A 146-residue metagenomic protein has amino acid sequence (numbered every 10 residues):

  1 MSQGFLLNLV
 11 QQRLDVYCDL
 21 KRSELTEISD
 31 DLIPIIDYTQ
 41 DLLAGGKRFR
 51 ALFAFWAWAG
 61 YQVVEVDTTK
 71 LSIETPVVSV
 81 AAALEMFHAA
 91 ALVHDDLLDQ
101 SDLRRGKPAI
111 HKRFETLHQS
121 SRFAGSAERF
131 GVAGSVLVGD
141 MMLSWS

Functional and structural regions predicted by a protein language model:
M1-A83, A89, V93, L97-E128: Conserved N-terminal diphosphate/IPP-binding helix and adjacent helical/loop segment of trans-prenyltransferase domains
G131-L137: A short glycine-threonine-serine/GTX helix/turn-capping micro-motif
M142-W145: Histidine- and acidic-residue-rich, metal-dependent catalytic cores
